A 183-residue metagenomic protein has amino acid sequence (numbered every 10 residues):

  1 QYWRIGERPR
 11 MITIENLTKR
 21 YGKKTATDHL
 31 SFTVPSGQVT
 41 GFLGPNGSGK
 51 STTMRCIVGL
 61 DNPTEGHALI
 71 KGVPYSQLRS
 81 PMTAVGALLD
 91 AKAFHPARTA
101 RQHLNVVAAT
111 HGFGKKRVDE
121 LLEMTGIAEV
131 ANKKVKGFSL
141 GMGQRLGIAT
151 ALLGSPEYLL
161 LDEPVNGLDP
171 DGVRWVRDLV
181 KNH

Functional and structural regions predicted by a protein language model:
V58: Helix-to-loop junction immediately C-terminal to a conserved catalytic motif
G66-P81: Conserved ABC transporter NBD signature motif
N105, A109, K115-V130: Conserved ABC ATPase "signature" region
L159-E163: Catalytic Walker B motif of ABC-type/P-loop ATPase nucleotide-binding domains
V173-H183: Helical segment within the ABC ATPase nucleotide-binding domain
